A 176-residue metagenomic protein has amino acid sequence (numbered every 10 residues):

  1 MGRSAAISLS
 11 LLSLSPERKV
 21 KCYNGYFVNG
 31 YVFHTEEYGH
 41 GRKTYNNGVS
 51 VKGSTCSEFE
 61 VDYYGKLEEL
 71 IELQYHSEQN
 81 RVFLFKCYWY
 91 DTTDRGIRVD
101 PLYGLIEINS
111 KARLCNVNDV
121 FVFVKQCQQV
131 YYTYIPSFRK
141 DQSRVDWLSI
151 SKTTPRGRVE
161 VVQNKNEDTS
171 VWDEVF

Functional and structural regions predicted by a protein language model:
M1-F176: Terminal interaction-prone segments of large eukaryotic proteins
